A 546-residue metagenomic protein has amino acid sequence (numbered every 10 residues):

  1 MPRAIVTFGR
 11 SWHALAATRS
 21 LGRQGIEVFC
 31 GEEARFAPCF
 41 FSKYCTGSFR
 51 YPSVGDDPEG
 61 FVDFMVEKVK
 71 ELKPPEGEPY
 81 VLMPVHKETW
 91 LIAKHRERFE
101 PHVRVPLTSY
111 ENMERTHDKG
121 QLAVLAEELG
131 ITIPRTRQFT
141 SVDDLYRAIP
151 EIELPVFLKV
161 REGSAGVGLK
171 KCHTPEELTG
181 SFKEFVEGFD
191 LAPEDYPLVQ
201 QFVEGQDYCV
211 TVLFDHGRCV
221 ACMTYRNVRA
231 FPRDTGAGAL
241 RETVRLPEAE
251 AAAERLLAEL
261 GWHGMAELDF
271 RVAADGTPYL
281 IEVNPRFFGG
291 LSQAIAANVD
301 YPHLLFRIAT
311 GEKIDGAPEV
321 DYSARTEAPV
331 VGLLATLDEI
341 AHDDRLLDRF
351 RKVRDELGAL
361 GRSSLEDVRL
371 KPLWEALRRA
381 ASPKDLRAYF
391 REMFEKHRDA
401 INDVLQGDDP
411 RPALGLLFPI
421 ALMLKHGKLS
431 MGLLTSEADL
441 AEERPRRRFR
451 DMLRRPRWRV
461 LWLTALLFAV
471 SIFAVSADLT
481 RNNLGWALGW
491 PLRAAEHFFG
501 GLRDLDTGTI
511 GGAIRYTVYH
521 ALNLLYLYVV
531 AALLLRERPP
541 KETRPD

Functional and structural regions predicted by a protein language model:
E27, R50-Y51, L72-H117, T132-R135: A short, GP-enriched loop/loop-strand-helix hinge that lies immediately N-terminal to, or at the N-terminal rim
T46, F99-G168: A conserved helix-loop-beta module that forms one wall/lid of the active-site cleft in ATP-utilizing catalytic domains
A126, I149-K171, L191-G205, C222-T224 (+1 more regions): ATP-grasp fold ATP-binding core
P134-T136, P155-E184, D207-T211, R229-E242: Glycine-rich phosphate-binding loop of ATP-grasp-fold ATP-dependent ligases
G180-T235, V244-E254, V272-Y279: Phosphate-binding site of ATP-dependent enzymes
A258-S292: Conserved metal-phosphate-binding beta-hairpin within the catalytic cores of diverse ATP-dependent phosphoryl-transfer
R307-F449: Peripheral (often C-terminal) accessory segments that flank ATP-dependent C-N-forming ligase machineries
L505-V530: Individual transmembrane alpha-helix segments
